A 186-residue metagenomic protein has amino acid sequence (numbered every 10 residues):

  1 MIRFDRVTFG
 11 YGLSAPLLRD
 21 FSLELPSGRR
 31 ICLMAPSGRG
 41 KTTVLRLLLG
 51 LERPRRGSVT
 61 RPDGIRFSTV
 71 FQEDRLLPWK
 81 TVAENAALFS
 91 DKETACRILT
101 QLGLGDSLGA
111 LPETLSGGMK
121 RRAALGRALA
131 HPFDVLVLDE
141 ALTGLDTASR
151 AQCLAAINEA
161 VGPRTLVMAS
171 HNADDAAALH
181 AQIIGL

Functional and structural regions predicted by a protein language model:
L49: Helix-to-loop junction immediately C-terminal to a conserved catalytic motif
K80-T94: Q-loop/switch helix immediately C-terminal to the Walker
E93-S107: Conserved ABC ATPase "signature" region
L111, E140-A141: Walker B catalytic motif
L111-L115, M119: Conserved ABC ATPase signature
L125: Hydrophobic anchor residue at the start of the ABC signature
T147-S149: Helix N-cap at the start of a conserved alpha-helix in ABC-type nucleotide-binding domains
